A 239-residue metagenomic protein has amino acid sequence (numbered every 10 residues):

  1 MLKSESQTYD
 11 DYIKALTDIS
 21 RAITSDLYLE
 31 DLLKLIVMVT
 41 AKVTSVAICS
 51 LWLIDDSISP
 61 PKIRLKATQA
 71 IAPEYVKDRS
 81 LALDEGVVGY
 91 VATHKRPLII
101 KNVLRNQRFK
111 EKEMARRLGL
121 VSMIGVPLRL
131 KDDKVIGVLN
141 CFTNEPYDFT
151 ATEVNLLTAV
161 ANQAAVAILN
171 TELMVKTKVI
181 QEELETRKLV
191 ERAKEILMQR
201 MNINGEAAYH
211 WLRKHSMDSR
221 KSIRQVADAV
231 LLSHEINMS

Functional and structural regions predicted by a protein language model:
M1-D31, K42, I180-E191: Signal-transmission linkers at sensory-effector interfaces
M1-T8, P73-Y75, Q107, L130-K134 (+1 more regions): Regulatory loop-to-helix N-cap segments in sensory/regulatory domains that couple ligand/signal detection
S4-Q7, K131, T152, A167-L184: Short alpha-helical interdomain "coupling" segment at the junction between an upstream regulatory sensor module
R21, T158-A165: Allosteric cytosolic regulatory segments
M38-A41, I48-V76: GAF sensory/regulatory domain recognition with acknowledged cross-activation on helical regulatory dimers
K62-R64, P73-K110, R116: Regulatory sensory and allosteric helical modules in signal-transduction proteins and certain transcription factors
V121-L130: A short, aliphatic-rich beta-strand micro-motif
L173-S239: Signal-transducing coiled-coil/dimerization helices and immediately adjacent hinge/linker segments that couple sensory
